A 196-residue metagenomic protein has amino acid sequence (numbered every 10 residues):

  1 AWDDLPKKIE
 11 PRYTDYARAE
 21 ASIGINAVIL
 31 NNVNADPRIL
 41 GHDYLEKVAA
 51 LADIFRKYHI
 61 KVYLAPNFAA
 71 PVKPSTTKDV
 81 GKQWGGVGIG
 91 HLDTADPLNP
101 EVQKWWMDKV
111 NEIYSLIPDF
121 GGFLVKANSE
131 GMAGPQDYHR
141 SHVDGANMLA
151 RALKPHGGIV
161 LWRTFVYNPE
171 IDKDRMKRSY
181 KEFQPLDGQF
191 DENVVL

Functional and structural regions predicted by a protein language model:
A1-V195: Aromatic-lined carbohydrate-binding surfaces of glycoside hydrolases
